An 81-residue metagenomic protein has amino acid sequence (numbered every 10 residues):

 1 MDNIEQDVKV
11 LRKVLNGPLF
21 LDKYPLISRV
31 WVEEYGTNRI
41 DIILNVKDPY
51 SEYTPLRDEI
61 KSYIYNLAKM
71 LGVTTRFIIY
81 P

Functional and structural regions predicted by a protein language model:
M1-V10: N-terminal presequence-like segments and adjacent domain-start helices
D7, K23, E52, I78-I79: Long, terminal "pre-/pro-" and other extracytoplasmic accessory regions that lie outside the mature folded/catalytic
L11-L15: Short, aromatic-enriched amphipathic alpha-helices that serve as compact interaction elements
N16-I27, A68-V73: Short secondary-structure junctions
L21-N45: Short edge beta-strands and adjacent turn/loop segments
I40-E59: A short interface-forming secondary-structure element
D58-N66: Low-complexity, intrinsically disordered Gly/Pro/Thr-rich segments
Y65-P81: A short amphipathic beta-strand at an alpha->beta junction
